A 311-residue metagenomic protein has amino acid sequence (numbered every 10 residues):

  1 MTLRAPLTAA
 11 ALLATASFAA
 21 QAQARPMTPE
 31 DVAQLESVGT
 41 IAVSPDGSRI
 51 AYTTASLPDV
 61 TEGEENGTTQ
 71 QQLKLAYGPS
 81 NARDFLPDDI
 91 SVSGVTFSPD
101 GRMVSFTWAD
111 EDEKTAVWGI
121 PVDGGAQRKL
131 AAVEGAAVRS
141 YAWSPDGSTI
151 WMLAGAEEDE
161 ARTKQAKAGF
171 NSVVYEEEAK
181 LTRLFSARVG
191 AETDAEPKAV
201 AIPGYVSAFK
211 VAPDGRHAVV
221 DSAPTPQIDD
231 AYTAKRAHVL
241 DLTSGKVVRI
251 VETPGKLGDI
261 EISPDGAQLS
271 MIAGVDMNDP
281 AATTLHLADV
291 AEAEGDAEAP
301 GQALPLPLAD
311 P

Functional and structural regions predicted by a protein language model:
T2-Q21: Gram-negative bacterial Sec-dependent N-terminal signal peptides
Q23-E36, A195-A199: A short helix->beta-strand "capping" segment at the edge of beta-propeller domains
E30-Q71: Beta-strand-rich domains and repeat architectures in extracellular enzymes and scaffolds, especially beta-propellers
A42-R49, G94-M103, S140-T149, F209-H217 (+1 more regions): Blade-terminus and WD-like Trp-Asp/Gly-His loop motifs, strongest in beta-propeller folds
T54-Q72, L86-V92, T107-W118, A132-V138 (+6 more regions): A flexible loop/linker signature enriched in serine peptidases of the S9 family
Y77-S80, P121-G125, R188-E192, D241-G245 (+1 more regions): Short loop/turn segments that connect beta-strands within beta-propeller blades
S186-A187, A288-D310: Extracellular/periplasmic ectodomains of large secreted or surface enzymes and adhesion receptors
